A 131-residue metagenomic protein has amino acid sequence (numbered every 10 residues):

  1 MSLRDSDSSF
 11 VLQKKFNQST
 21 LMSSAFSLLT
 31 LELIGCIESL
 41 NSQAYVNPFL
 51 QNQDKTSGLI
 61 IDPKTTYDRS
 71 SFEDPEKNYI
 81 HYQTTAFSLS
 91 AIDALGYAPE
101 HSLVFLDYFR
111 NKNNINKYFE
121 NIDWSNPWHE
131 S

Functional and structural regions predicted by a protein language model:
M1-S131: Preference for long, amphipathic alpha-helical scaffolds in soluble/luminal domains and all-alpha bundles
